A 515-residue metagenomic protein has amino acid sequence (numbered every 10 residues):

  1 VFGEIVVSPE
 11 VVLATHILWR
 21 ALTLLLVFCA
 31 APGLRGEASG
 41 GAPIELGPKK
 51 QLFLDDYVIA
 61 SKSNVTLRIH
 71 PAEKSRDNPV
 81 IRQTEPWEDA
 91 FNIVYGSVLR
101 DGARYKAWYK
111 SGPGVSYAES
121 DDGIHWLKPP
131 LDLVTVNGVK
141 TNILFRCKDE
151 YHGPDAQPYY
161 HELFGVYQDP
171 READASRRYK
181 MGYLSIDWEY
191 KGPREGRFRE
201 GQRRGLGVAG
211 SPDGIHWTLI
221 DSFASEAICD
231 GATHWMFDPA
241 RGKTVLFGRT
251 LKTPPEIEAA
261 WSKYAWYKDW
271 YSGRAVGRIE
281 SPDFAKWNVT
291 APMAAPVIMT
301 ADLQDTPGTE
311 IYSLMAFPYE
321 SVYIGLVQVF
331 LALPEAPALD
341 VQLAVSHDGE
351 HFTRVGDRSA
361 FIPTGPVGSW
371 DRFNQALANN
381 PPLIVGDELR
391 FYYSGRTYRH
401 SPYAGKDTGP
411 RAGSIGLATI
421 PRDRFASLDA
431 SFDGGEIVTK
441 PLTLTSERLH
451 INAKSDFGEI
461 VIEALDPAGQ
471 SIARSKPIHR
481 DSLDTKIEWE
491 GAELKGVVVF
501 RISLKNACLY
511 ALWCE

Functional and structural regions predicted by a protein language model:
G3, G33-G36: Residue-identity detector for glycine
E4-L22: Bacterial N-terminal signal peptides that target proteins for export
I5-V6, V11, C29, G40 (+1 more regions): Compositionally biased, intrinsically disordered/low-complexity regions enriched for serine, proline and threonine
R20-A31: Bacterial N-terminal signal peptides
E37-E515: Carbohydrate-active catalytic/glycan-binding domains of CAZyme proteins, especially the secreted or lumenal ectodomains
